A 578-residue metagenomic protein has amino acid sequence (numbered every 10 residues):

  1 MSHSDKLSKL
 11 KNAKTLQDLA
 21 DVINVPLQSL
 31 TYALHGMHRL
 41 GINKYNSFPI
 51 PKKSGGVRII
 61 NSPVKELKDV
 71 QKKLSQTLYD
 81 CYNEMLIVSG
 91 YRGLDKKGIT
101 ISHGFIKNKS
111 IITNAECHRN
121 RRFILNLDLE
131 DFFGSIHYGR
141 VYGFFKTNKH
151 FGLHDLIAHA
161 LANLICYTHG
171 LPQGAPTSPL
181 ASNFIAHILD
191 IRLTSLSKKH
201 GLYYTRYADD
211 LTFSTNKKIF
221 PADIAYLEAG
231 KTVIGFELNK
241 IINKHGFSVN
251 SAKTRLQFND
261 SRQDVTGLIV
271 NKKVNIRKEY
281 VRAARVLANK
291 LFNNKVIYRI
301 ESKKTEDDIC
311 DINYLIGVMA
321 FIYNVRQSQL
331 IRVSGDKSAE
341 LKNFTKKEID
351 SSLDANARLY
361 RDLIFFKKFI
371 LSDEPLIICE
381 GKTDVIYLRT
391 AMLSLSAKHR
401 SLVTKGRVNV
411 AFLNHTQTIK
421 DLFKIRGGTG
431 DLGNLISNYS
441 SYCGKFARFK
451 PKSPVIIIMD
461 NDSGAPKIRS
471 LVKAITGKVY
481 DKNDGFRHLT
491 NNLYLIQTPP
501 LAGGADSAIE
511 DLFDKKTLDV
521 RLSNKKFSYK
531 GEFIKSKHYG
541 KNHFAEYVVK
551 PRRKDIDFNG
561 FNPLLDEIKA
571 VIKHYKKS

Functional and structural regions predicted by a protein language model:
M1-P51, I59-C81, V88-L127, F132-I136 (+6 more regions): Right-hand nucleic-acid polymerase module
H137, N216, I386-M392, P466-K473: A short acidic (Asp/Glu
K146-L161, N183-A208, T212-A222: Active-site palm subdomain of RNA-directed nucleic acid polymerases
T205-D209, A252, S372, K452: Short Gly/Ser/Thr- and Asp/Glu-enriched loop/turn motifs at secondary-structure junctions
I219-T232, F423-G430, A465-A474: Short, flexible/disordered intra-domain loops and linkers
T266-I269, K420-G428, G504-D519: Short, surface-exposed amphipathic charged segments that create phosphate/polyanion-binding patches used for binding
K337-I456: RecA-like P-loop NTPase motor core
K450-P551: Activity-critical C-terminal alpha-helical subdomain
